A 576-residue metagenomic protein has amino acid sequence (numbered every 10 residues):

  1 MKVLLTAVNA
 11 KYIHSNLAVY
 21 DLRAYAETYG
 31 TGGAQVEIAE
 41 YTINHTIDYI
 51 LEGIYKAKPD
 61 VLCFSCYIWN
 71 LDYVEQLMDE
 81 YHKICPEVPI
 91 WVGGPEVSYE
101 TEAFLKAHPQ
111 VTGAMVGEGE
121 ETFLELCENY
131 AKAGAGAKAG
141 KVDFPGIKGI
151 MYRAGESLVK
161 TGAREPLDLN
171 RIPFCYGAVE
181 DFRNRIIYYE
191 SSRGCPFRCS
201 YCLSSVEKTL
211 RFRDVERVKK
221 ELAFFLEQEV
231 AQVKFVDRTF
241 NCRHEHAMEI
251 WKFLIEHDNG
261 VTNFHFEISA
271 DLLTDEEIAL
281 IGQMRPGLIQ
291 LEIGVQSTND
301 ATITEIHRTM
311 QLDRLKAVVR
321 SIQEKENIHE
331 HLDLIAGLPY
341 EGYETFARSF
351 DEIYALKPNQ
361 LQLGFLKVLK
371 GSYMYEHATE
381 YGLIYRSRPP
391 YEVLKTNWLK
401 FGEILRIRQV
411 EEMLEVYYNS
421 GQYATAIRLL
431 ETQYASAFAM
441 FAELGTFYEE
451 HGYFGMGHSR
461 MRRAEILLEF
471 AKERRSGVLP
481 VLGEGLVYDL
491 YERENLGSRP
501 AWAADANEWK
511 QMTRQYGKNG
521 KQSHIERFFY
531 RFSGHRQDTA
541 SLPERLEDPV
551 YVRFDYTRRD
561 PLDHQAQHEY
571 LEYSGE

Functional and structural regions predicted by a protein language model:
M1-K2, I147, M151-S191, P561-Y573: N-terminal [4Fe-4S]-dependent radical SAM core
K2, Y25, Q35-E165: Glycine-rich beta-alpha loop elements in corrinoid/cobalamin-binding modules across cobalamin-dependent enzymes
K2-V8, I47, L51, D60 (+1 more regions): Radical SAM enzyme core and accessory elements
V8, K58, H244, E256-N259 (+2 more regions): A structural motif corresponding to the C-terminal lobe/cap of the Radical SAM core domain
N9-A18, C66-L71: A short, glycine/small-residue-rich beta-strand->loop->alpha-helix junction that serves as a flexible
V19-E27: Short catalytic helix/loop segments, enriched in acidic residues and glycine and frequently bearing histidine
N170-E324: Radical SAM [4Fe-4S] cluster-binding motif and immediate context
